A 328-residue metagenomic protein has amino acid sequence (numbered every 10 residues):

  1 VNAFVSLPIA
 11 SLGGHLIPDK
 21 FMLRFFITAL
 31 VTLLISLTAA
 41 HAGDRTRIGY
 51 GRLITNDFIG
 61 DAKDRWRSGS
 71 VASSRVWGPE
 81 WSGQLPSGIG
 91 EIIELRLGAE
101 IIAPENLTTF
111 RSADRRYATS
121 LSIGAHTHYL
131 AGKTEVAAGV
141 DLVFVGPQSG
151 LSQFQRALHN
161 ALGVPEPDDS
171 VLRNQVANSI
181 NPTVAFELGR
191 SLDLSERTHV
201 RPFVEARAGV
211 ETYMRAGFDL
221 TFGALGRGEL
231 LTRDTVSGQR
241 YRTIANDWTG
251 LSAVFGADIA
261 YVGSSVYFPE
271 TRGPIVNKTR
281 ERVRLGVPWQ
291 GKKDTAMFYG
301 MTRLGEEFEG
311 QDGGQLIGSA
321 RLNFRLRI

Functional and structural regions predicted by a protein language model:
T28-S36: Bacterial N-terminal signal peptides
A42-R47, P79-I92, L130-A137, S191-V200 (+3 more regions): Short loop/turn motifs that connect adjacent beta-strands in outer-membrane beta-barrel proteins
I48-R52, E91-L97, V136-L142, V184 (+6 more regions): Transmembrane beta-strands of outer-membrane beta-barrel proteins
G49-I180, A260-S264, R272: Transmembrane beta-barrel domains of Gram-negative outer membranes and organellar outer membranes
I54-F58, L97-E105, L142-G150, L188-L192 (+5 more regions): Transmembrane beta-strands of outer-membrane beta-barrel pores
F58-G60, N106-T108, L225-I328: Outer membrane beta-barrel transmembrane domains
R65-V71, E91, Y117-L121, V136 (+6 more regions): Residues that define the transmembrane beta-barrel architecture of outer-membrane proteins
V71-W77, I123-Y129, L142, V184-R190 (+5 more regions): Residues on the lipid-exposed face of transmembrane beta-strands in outer-membrane beta-barrel proteins
